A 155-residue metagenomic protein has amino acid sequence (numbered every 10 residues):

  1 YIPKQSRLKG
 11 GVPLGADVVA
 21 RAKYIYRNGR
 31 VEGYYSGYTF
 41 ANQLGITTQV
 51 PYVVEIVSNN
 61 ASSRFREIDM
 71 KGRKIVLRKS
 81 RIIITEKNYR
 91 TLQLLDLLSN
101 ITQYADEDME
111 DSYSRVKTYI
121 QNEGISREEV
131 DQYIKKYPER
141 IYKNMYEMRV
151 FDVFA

Functional and structural regions predicted by a protein language model:
Y1-Y24: Short beta-edge/loop segments at beta->alpha junctions of small alpha/beta modules that act as binding/recognition
K4, Y26-R64: Short gly/ser-rich loop at a beta-strand->alpha-helix junction or flexible surface loop bordering the NTP-binding
G11-V12, Y26-R30, I84: Short, surface-exposed loop/turn motifs that are enriched in glycine and acidic residues and include a nearby proline
G15-A16, R30-Y35, N88: Alpha-helix initiation and capping sites
I25, L44, L97-I101: Generic structural signal for hydrophobic core residues of well-folded globular domains
M70-K79: A short, charged helix-loop
R78-A155: Hydrophobic alpha-helical interaction segments
